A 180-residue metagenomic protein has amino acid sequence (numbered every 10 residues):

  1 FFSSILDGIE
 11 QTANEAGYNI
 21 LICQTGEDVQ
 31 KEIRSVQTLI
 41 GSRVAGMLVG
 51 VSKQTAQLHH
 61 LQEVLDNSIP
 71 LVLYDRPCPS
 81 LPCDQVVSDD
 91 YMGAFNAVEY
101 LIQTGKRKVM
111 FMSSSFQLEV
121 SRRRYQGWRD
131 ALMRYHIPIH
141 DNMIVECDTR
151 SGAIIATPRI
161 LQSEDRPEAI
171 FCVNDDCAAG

Functional and structural regions predicted by a protein language model:
F1-S3: Extracytoplasmic "Venus flytrap"
G8-L21, R34-R43, L58, L65-G180: Bacterial carbohydrate/catabolite-sensing allosteric modules
I22-G26, G50, Y74: A short glycine-rich beta-strand->turn/loop micro-motif centered on a GG-aromatic cluster
G26-V29, S52-A56, D176: Short beta->alpha connector loops
M47: Intrinsically disordered, low-complexity polar regions and short flexible loop motifs
G50-S52, S115: Structural motif
